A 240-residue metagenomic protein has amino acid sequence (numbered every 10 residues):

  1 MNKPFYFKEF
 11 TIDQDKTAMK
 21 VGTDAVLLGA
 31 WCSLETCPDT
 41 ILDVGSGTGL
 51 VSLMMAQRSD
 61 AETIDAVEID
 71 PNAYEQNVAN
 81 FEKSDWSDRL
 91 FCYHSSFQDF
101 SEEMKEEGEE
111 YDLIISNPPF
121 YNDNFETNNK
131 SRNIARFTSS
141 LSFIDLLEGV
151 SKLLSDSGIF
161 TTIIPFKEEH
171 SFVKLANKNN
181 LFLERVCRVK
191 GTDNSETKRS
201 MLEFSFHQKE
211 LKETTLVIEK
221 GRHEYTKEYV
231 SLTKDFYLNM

Functional and structural regions predicted by a protein language model:
K3-T40, S46-T48, L53-Q57, E203 (+1 more regions): SAM-dependent Rossmann-like transferase core, predominantly class I methyltransferases with a strong bias toward
E9, A61-T63, S87-R89, S157 (+1 more regions): A generic structural signal for alpha->beta connector loops
D13, F91-Y93, E184-C187: General small-molecule cofactor/ligand-binding pocket signal
T17, V21, L141-T197: Conserved Class I SAM-dependent methyltransferase catalytic core
L28, N117, L146, F204: Residue-level signal for inorganic ion chemistry
A30-T127: Conserved SAM/SAH cofactor-binding pocket of Class I
P118-D145: Mobile active-site "lid"/loop adjacent to the S-adenosyl-L-methionine
E196-M240: SAM/dcSAM-binding transferase cores
